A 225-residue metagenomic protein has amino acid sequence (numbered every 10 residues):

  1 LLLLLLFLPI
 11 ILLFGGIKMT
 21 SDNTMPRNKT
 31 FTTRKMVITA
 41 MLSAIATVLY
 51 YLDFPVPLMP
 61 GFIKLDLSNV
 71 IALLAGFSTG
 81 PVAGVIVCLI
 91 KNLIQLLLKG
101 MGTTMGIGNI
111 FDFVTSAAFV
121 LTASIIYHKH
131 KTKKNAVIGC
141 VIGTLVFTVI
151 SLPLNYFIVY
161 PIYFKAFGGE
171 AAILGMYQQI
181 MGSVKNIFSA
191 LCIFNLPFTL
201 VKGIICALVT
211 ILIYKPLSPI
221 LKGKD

Functional and structural regions predicted by a protein language model:
L1-D225: Loop-helix junctions at membrane interfaces
